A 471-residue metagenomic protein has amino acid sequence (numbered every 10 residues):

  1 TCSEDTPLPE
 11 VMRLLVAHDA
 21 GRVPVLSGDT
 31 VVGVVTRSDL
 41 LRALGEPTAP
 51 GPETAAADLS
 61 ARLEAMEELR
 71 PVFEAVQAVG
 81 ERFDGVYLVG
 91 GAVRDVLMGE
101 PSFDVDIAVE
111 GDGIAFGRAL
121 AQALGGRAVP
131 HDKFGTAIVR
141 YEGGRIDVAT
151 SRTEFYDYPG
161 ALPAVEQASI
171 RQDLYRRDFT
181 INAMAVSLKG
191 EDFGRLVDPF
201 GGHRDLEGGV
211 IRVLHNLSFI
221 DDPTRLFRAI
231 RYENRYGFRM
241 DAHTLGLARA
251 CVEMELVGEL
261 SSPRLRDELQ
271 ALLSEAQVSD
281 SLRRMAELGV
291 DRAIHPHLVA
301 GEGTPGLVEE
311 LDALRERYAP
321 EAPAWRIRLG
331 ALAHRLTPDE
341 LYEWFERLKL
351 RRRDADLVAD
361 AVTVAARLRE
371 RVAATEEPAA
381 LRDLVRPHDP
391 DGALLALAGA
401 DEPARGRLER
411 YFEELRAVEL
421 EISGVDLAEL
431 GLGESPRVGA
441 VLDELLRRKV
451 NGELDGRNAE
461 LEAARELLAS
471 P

Functional and structural regions predicted by a protein language model:
T1-P471: Catalytic cores of the polymerase beta-like nucleotidyltransferase superfamily and closely associated nucleotide
